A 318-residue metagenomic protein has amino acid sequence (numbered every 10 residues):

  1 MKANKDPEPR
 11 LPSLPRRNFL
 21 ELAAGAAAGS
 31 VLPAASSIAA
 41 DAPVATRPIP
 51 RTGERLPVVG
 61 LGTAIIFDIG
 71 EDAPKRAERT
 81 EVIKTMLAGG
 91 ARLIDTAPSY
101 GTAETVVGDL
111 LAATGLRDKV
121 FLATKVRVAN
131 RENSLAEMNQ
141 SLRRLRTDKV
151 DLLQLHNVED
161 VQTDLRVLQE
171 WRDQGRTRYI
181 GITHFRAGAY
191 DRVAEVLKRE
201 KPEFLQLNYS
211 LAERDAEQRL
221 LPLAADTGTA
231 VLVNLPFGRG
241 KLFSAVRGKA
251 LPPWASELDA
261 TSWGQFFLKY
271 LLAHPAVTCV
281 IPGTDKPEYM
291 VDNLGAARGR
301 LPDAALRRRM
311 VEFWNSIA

Functional and structural regions predicted by a protein language model:
M1-L14: N-terminal secretory signal peptides
L11-N18, A28-P48: N-terminal twin-arginine translocation
I49, L61, I94, V107 (+8 more regions): Conserved, mostly hydrophobic/aromatic
R51-G53, G108-R117, L142-R146, E170-R172 (+1 more regions): Acidic (Asp/Glu)-rich catalytic clusters
A64-R76, K125-R131, E257: Active-site mouth loops of central-metabolism enzymes
A73-T85, R131-R144, G188-E195, F267: Short, acidic/polar
L135-Q154, Q174: CE4/NodB-like, metal-dependent polysaccharide N-deacetylase domain that modifies extracellular/periplasmic N-acetylated
V158-A318: Beta/alpha (TIM)-barrel catalytic core signal, keyed to glycine-rich beta->alpha loops juxtaposed to Asp/Glu that bind
